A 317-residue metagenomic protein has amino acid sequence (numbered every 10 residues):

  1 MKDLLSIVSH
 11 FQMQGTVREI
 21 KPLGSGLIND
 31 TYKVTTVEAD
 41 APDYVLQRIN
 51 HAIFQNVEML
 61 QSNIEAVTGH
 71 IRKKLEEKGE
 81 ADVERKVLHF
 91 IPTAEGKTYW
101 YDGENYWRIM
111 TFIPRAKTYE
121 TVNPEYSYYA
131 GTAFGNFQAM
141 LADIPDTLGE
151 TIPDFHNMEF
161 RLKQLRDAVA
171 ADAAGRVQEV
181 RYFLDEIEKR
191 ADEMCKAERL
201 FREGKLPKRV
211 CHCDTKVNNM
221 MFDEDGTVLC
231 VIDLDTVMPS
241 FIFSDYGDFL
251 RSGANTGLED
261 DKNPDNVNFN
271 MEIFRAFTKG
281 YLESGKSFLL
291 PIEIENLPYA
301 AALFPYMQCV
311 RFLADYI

Functional and structural regions predicted by a protein language model:
M1-K21, I71: Juxta-kinase regulatory segment immediately upstream of eukaryotic protein kinase catalytic domains
M13-V37: ATP-binding glycine-rich phosphate-binding loop
K21, S25, Q47-H51, Q55-E58 (+4 more regions): ATP-dependent phospho-/nucleotidyl transfer catalytic cores
T35-D43, E224-T227: Active-site beta-strand-loop-beta-strand hairpin of nuclease catalytic cores that positions key catalytic residues
A39-E65, G69-L148: ATP-binding pocket architecture of kinase catalytic cores
T111, Y281-A301: Hydrophobic alpha-helical bundle architecture
N218-L258: Catalytic activation segment of kinase domains across protein kinase-like and atypical kinase folds
F243-S287, L303-I317: Active-site activation/catalytic loop segments of kinase-like enzymes and analogous catalytic loops in related
